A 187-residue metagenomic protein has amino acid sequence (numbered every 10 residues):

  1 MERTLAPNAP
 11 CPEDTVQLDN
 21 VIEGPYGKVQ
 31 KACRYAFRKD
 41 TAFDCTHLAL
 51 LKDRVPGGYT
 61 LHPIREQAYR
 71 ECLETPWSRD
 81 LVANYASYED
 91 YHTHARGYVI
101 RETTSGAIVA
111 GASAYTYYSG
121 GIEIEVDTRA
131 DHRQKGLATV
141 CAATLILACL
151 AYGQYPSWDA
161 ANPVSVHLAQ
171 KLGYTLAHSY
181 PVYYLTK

Functional and structural regions predicted by a protein language model:
M1-Q17, I108-E123, R129-A130, H178: Conserved donor-binding loop and adjoining core beta-sheet/short helix segment in diverse acyl/aminoacyl transferases
M1-R70, Y183: Acyl-donor-binding surface of acyltransferase catalytic domains
P7-P12, C149-A161: Conserved GNAT acetyl-CoA-binding A-motif
H47, C72-T75, I124-V126: A short secondary-structure junction signal
L61-D90: Internal catalytic-core helix/loop-beta-alpha segment that presents or stabilizes conserved functional determinants
A83-T104, I108-G121, E125-R129: A conserved beta-strand-loop-helix scaffold within acyl/acetyltransferase catalytic domains
I124, T128, Q134-A151, H167 (+1 more regions): Conserved acetyl-CoA-binding loop-helix of GNAT-fold acetyltransferases
T139, A161-S179, T186: Conserved active-site alpha-helix within GNAT-family acetyltransferase domains
